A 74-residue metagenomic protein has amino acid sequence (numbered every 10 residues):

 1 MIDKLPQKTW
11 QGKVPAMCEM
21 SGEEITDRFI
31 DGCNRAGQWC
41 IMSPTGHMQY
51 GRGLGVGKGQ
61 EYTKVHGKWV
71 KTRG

Functional and structural regions predicted by a protein language model:
M1-G12, E19, G51-K58: A broadly conserved sequence feature marking short terminus-proximal activation segments in nucleic acid-centric
Q7, A16, W69-K71: Predominantly extracellular/lumenal beta-strand repeat domains
Q11-V14, I25, A36: Residue-level signal for mature regions of secreted extracellular proteins and peptides
P15-S21, S43-G46: Short cysteine-rich clusters marking metal-coordination/redox-active sites
E24-T26, Y50: Cys/His-rich microdomains that often coordinate metals
I30-I41: Short linker/helix segments within small regulatory modules
C40-G74: Short metal-binding segments enriched for Cys and/or His
